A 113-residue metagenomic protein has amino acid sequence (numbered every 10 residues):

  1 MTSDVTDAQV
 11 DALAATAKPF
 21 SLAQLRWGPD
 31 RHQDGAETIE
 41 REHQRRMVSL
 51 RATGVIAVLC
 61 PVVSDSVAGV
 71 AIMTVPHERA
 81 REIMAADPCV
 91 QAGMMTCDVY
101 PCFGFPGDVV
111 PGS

Functional and structural regions predicted by a protein language model:
M1-S113: Conserved, structured core segments of small domains
